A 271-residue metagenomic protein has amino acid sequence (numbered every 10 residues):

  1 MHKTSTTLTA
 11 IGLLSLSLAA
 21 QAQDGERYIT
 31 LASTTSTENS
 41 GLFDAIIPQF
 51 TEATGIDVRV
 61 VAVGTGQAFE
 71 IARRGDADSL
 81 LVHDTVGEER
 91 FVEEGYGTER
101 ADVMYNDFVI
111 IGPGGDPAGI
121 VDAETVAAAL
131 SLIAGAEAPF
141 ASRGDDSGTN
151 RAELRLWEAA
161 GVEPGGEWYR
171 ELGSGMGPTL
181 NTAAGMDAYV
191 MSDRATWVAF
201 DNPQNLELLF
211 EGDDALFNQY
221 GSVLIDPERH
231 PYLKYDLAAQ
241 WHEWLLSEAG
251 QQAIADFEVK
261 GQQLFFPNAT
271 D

Functional and structural regions predicted by a protein language model:
M1-T9: Bacterial N-terminal signal peptides that target proteins for export
T9-S17: Bacterial N-terminal signal peptides
L18-A22: Sec/Tat signal peptide C-region and signal peptidase I cleavage site
Q23-D57, V61, G66, E70-D76 (+4 more regions): Exported/periplasmic ABC-transporter solute-binding proteins
S79-Y105: Acidic, polar ligand-binding/catalytic clefts
Y105-D107, E137: Residue-level signal for tight coil/turn positions that link beta-strands
I110: Serine endopeptidase catalytic core focused on the charge-relay Asp
